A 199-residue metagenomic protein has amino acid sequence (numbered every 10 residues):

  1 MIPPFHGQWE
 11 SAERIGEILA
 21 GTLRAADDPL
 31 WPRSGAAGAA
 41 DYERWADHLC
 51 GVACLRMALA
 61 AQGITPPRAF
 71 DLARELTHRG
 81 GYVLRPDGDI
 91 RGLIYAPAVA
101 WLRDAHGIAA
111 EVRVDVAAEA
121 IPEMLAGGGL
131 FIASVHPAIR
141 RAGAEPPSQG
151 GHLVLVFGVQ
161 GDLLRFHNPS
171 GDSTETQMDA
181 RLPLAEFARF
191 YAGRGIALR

Functional and structural regions predicted by a protein language model:
M1-G88: Active-site-adjacent structural segments surrounding the nucleophilic cysteine of cysteine proteases and isopeptidases
G7-A39, E43, D47, A144-S148 (+1 more regions): Noncatalytic regulatory segments and standalone regulatory/sensor domains
V52-R56, A96-V99, A118, P122 (+1 more regions): Extracytoplasmic/secreted envelope proteins and their assembly/folding machinery, especially bacterial periplasmic
R56, P137, S170: Residue-level signal for short, function-critical loop segments
G81-V114: Mid-length scaffold segments of soluble, non-membrane domains
R113-H167, L198: Active-site-adjacent substructure of cysteine-protease-like catalytic cores
